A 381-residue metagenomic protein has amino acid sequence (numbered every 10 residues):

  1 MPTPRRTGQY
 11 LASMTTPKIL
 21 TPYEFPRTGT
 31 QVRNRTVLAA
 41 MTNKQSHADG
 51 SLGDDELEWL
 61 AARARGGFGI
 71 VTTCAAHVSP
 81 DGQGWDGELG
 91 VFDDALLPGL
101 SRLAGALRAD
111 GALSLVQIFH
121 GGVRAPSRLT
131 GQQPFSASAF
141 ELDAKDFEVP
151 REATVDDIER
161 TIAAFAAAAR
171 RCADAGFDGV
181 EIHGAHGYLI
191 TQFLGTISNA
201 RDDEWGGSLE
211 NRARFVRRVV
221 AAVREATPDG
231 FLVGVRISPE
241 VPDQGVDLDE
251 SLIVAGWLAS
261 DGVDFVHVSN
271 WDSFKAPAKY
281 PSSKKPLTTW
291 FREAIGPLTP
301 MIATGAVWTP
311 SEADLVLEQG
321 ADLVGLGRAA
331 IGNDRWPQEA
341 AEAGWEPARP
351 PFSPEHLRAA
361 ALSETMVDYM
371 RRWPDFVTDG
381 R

Functional and structural regions predicted by a protein language model:
R5-R381: Flavin-dependent oxidoreductase catalytic cores
